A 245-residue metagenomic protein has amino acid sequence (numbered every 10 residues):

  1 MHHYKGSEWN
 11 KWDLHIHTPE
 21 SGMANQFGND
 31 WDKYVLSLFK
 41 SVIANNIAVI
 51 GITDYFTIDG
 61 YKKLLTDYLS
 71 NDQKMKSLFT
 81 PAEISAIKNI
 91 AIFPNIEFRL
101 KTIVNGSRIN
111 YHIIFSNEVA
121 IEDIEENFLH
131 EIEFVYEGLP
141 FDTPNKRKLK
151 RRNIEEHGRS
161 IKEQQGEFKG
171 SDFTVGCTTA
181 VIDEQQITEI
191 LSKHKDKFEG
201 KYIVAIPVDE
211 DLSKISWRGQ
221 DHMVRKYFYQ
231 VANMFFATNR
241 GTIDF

Functional and structural regions predicted by a protein language model:
M1-V35, K40, D67-S70, K74 (+1 more regions): Domain-core and long-helix interface of multi-subunit machines
H15, D54, I92, I113: Divalent metal-coordination and catalytic microenvironments
H17, D54-G60, E97, D209 (+1 more regions): An acidic- and aromatic-residue-enriched active-site/binding cleft used to recognize and process polar
F39-I58: Divalent metal-dependent hydrolysis catalytic cores, especially in the metallo-beta-lactamase
I50-I52, I92-N95, I203-P207, F236: A structural signal for short, well-ordered beta-strand segments and their strand-loop junctions that often border
T57, S85-I92, E97: Extended, helix-rich scaffolding/adaptor regions
S70-I90: Short mixed-charge
E97-P144: Internal, well-ordered alpha/beta segment that forms a basic, Gly-enriched binding/recognition surface
